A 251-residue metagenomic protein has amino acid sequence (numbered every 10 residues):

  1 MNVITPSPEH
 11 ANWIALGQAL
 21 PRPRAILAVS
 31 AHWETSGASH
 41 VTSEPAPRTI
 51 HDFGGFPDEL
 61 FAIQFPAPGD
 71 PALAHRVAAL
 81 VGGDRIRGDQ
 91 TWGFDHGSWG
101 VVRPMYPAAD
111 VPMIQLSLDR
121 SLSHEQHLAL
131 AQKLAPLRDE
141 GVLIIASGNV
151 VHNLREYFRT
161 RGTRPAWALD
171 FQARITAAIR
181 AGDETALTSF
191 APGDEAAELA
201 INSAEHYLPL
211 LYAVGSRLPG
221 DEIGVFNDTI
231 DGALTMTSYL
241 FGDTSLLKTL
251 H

Functional and structural regions predicted by a protein language model:
M1-D84: A short aromatic-anchored loop/beta-hairpin motif
W13-L16, S39-H40, G88-D89, S98-Y106 (+2 more regions): Intrinsically disordered, low-complexity boundary segments flanking structured domains
L27-H32, S117-D119, I145-S147: Short beta-strand segments
T35, P104, V150-H152: Short, electropositive, low-hydrophobicity segments enriched in small/polar residues
D52-P57, Y106-I114, T188-S189: Short, basic/glycine-rich phosphate-binding loops at helix/coil junctions that contact nucleotide phosphates
L60-P68, S117-H124, A197: Flexible, glycine/proline-enriched loop segments at strand-loop-helix junctions that form or flank small-ligand binding
L73-L128, K133: Internal, conserved structured core segments that host functional sites
A79, V111-P112, R120-A129, K133-L143 (+1 more regions): Surface-exposed, charge/polar-rich loops and edge strands
